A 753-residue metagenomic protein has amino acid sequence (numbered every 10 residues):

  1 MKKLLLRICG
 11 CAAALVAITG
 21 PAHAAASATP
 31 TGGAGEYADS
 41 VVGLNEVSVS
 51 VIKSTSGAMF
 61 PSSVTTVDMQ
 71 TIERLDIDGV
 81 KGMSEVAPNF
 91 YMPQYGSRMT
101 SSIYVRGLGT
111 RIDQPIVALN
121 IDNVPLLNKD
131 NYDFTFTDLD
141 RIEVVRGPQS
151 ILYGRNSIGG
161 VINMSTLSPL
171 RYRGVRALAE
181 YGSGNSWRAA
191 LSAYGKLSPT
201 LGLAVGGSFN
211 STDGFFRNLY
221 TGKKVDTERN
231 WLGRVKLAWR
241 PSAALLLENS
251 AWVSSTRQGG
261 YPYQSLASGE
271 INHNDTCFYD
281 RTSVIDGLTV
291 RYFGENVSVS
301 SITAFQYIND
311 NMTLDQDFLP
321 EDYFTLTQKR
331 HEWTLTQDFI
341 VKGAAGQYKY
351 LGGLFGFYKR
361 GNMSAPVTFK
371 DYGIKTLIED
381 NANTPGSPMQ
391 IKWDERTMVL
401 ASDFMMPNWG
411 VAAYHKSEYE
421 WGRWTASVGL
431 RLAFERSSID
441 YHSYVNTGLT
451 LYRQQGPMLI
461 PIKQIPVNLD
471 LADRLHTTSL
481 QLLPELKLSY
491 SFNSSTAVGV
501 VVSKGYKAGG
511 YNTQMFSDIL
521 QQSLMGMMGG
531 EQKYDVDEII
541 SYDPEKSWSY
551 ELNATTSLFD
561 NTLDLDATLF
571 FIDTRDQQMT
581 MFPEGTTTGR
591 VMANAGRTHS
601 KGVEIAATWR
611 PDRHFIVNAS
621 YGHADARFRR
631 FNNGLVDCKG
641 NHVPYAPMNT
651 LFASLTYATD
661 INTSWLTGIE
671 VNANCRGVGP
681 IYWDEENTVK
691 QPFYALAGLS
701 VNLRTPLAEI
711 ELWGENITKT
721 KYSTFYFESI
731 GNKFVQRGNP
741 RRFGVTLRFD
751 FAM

Functional and structural regions predicted by a protein language model:
A25-E73: Short, acidic, small-residue-rich periplasmic hinge/interaction motif at the N-terminus of Gram-negative outer-membrane
S56, K81-V124: Extracytoplasmic beta-strand/coil segments of soluble accessory domains associated with Gram-negative outer-membrane
V80-M83, S102-G107, N120, V144 (+3 more regions): N-terminal periplasmic accessory domains that precede and gate Gram-negative outer-membrane beta-barrel machines
D122-P148: Short acidic/polar hinge/loop motifs at secondary-structure boundaries that mediate gating or recognition
G174-R176, Y181-T212, F216, Y220-Q258 (+5 more regions): Transmembrane beta-barrel wall of Gram-negative outer-membrane proteins
T289-L314, A497-S503, Q514, L524-N594 (+2 more regions): Membrane-embedded beta-barrel scaffold of Gram-negative outer-membrane proteins
Q347-L351, E420-R423, F434, D564-T574 (+2 more regions): Gram-negative outer-membrane beta-barrel transporters
L351, Y506, V617, R676-D684 (+1 more regions): C-terminal beta-signal and adjacent terminal beta-strands/loops of Gram-negative outer-membrane beta-barrel proteins
